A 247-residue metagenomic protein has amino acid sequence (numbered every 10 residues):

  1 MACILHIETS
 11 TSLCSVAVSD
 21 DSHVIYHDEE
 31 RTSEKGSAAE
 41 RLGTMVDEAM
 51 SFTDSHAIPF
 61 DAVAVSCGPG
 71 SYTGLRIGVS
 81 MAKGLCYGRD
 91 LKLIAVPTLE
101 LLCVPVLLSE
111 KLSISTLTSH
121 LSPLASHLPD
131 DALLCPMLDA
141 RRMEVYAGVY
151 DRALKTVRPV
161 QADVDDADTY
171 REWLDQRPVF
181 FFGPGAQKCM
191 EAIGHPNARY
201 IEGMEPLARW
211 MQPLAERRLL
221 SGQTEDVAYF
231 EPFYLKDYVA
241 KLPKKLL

Functional and structural regions predicted by a protein language model:
M1-C67: N-terminal beta-alpha supersecondary unit
S10-L13, Y87, M143, A228-Y229: Short, basic and Ser/Thr-rich N-terminal targeting/leader segments
H23, E30-S37, K92-P206, Y234 (+2 more regions): Surface "functional belts" at beta-alpha junctions
A39-V46, A82, A208, Q212: A general structural signal for well-ordered alpha-helical segments in protein cores
A49-T53, G88, V106-S109, M211-L219: Stable alpha-helical structural segments in soluble proteins, enriched in small hydrophobic residues
A64-T98: DPxDG-like acidic metal-binding loop motif
I201-L247: Acyltransferase
